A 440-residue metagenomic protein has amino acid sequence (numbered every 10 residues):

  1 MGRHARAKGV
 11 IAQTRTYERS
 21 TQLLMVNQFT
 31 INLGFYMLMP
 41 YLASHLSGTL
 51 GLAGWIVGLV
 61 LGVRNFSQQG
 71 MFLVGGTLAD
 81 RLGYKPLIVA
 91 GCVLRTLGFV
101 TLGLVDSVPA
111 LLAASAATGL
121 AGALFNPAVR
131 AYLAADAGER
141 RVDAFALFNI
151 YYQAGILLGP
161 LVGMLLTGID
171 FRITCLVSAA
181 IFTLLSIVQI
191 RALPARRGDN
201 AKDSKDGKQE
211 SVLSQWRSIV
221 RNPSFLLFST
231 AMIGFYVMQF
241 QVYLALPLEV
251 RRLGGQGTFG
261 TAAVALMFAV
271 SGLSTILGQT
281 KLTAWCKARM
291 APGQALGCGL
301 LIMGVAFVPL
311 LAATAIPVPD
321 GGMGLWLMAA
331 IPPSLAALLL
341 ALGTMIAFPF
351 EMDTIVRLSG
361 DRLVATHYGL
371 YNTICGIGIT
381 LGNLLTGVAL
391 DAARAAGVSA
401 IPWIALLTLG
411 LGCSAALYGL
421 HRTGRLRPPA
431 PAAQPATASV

Functional and structural regions predicted by a protein language model:
G2-E18, P194-S229, P435, V440: Juxtamembrane intracellular "pre-TM" segments in multi-pass secondary transporters
P40-W55, L244-A263: Short amphipathic helix-loop junctions that connect adjacent transmembrane helices in Major Facilitator Superfamily/SLC
N65-L73, I156-L157, G272-T280, T380: Residue-level signature of mid-helix packing/kink "hotspots" within the transmembrane helices of 12-pass Major
Q69-D106: Conserved MFS/SLC helix-loop-helix module at the cytosolic interface between two early adjacent transmembrane helices
M71-G83, L277-P292, L390-D391: Helix-to-loop junctions at the C-terminal end of transmembrane segments in multipass secondary transporters
A114-A154: Cytoplasmic helix-loop-helix junction between adjacent transmembrane helices in 12-TM secondary transporters
T167-A180, V388-G410: A membrane-interface helix-boundary motif in multi-pass transporters
G293-F348: C-terminal transmembrane helical hairpin of 12-TM major facilitator-type secondary transporters
